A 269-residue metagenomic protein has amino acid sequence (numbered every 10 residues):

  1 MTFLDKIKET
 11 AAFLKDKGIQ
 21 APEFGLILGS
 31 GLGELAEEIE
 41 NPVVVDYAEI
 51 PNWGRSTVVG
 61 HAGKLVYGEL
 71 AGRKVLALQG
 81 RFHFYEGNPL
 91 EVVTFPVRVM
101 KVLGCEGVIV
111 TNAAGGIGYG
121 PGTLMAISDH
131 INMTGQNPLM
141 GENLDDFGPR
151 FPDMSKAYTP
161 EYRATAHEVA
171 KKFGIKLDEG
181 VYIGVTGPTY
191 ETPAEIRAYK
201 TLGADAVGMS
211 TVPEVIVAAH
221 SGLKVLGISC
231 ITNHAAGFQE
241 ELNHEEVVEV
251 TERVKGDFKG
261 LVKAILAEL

Functional and structural regions predicted by a protein language model:
M1-M154: Metabolite-binding pocket within alpha/beta catalytic cores that recognizes anionic/polar moieties
M100-G104, K200, A219: Non-catalytic positions within long, well-ordered alpha-helices that form the structural scaffold/packing of enzyme
E106, D205, K224: Short acidic/polar active-site loop segments enriched in Thr and Asp
F147-Y158, I196, T251-K263: Polyanion-binding loop/helix "lid" in catalytic or ligand-binding cores
R163, V169-D205, V262: Active-site/ligand-binding-proximal alpha/beta "capping" segment
M209-E246: Zn-dependent metallopeptidase/amidohydrolase metal-coordination segment
A236-L269: His/Asp/Glu-rich mid-to-C-terminal helical/loop segments that flank catalytic regions of hydrolases
